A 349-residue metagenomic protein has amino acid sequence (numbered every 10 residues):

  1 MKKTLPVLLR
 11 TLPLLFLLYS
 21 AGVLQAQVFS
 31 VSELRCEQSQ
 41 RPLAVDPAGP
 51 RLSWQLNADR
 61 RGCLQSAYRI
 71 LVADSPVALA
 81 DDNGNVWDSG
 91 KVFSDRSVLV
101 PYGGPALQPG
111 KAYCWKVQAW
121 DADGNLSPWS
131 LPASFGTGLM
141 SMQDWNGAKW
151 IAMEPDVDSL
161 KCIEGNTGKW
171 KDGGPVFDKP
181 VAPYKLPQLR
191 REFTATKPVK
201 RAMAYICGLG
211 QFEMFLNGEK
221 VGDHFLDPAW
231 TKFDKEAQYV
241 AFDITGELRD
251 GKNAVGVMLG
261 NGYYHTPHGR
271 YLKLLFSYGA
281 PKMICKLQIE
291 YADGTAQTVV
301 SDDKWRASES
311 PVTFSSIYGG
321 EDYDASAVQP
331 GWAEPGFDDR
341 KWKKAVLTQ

Functional and structural regions predicted by a protein language model:
M1-S30: Bacterial Sec-dependent N-terminal signal peptides
Q27-R60, S134-W145: Pro/Thr/Ser/Gly-rich low-complexity, intrinsically disordered linker/stalk tracts
E33-R41, A148-S159, W170-P175: Short, solvent-exposed loop/edge segments of extracellular or virion-exposed proteins
W54, F93-S94, V98-G103, K111-K116 (+4 more regions): Accessory beta-strand-rich segments of carbohydrate-active enzymes
D59, S75-A78, G262-Y264: Acidic glycine-/aspartate-rich tracts in secreted/extracellular proteins
C63-A112, Q118, A122-W129, Q143-D156: Recognizes extended acidic, P/S/T-rich segments that occur within or adjacent to Ig-like beta-sandwich modules
S141, A325-Q349: Catalytic cores of secreted or luminal carbohydrate-active enzymes
K171-L186, A345-Q349: Edge strands and adjacent loops of beta-rich recognition modules
